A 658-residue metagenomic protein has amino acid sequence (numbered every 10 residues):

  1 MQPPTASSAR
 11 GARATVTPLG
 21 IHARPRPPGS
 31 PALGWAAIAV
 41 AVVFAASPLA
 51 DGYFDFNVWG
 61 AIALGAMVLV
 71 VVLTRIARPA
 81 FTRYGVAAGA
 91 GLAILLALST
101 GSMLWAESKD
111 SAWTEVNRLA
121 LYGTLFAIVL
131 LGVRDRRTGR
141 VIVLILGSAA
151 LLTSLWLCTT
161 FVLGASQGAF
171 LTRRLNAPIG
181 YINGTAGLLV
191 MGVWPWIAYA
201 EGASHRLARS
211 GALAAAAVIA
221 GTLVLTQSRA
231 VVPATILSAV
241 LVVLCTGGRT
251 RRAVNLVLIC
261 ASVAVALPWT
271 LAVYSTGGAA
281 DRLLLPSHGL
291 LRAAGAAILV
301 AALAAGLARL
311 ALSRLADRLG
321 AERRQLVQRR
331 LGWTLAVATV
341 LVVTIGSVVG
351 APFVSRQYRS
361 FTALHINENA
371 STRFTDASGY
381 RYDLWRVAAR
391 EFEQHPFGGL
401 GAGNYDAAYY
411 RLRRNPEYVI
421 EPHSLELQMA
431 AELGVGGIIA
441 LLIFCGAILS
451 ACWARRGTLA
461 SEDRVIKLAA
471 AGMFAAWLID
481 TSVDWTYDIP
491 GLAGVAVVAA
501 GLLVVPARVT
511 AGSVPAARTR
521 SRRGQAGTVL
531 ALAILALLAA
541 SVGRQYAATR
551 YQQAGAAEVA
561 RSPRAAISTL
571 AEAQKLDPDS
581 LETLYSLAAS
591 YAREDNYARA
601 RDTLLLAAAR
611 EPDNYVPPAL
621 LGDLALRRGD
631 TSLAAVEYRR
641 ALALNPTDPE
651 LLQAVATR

Functional and structural regions predicted by a protein language model:
M1-T114, R118-A149, W196-A215, T235-A338 (+11 more regions): Transmembrane signal-anchor hairpin modules in multi-pass inner-membrane enzymes, especially those that act on
F44, L213-Q227, A476-S482: Membrane-interface alpha helices of multi-pass inner-membrane proteins
A45-Y53, Q428-L433, I466-A496: Membrane helix-loop boundary segments at the extracytoplasmic
A165-Y199, Q227-A230, A279-L299, L425-M429: Membrane-interface segments at transmembrane-helix junctions in multi-pass inner-membrane proteins
Y181, N367-P422, E426, L433-A440 (+1 more regions): TM-adjacent membrane-interface loops and short helices in multi-pass inner/ER membrane proteins
G211, V435-L468: Hydrophobic transmembrane alpha-helices and their immediate junctions
A547-Y551, L581-E582, Y615-V616, P649-E650: Helix-start (N-cap) detector for alpha-helical repeat units in TPR-like alpha-solenoids, especially tetratricopeptide
S586, L620, A654-V655: Canonical tetratricopeptide repeat
